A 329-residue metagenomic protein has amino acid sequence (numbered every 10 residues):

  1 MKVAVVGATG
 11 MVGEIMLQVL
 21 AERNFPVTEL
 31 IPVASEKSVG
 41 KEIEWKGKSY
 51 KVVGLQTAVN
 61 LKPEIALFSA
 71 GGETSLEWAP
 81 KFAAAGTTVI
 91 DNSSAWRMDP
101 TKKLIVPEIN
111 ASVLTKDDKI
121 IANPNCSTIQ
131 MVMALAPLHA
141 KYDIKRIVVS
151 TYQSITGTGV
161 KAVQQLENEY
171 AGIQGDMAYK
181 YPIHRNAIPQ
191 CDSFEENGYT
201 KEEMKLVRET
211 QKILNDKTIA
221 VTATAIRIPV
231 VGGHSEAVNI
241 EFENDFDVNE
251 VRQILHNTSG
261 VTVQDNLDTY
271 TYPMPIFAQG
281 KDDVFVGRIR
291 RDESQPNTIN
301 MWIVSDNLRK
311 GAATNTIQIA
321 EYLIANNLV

Functional and structural regions predicted by a protein language model:
M1-I183, T218-A220, V284-F285, I289-Q295 (+3 more regions): N-terminal Rossmann-like NAD(P) cofactor-binding subdomain of oxidoreductases, focused on the glycine-rich
A66, I155-V329: Charged docking surfaces used in two-component/phosphorelay signaling
